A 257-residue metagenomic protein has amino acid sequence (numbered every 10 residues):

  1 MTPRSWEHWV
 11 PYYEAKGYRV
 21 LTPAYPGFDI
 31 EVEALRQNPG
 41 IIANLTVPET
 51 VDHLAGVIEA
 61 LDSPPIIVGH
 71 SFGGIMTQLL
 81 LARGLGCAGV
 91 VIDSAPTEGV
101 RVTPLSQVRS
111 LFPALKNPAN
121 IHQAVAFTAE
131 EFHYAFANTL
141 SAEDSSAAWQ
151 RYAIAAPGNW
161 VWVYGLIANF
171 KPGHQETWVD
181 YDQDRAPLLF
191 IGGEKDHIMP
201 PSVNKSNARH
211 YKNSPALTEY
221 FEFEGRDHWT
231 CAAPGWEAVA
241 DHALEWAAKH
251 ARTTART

Functional and structural regions predicted by a protein language model:
M1-R36: Short, surface-exposed "cap/lid" segments of acyl-processing enzymes
P48-P65: Conserved acidic catalytic loop of the alpha/beta-hydrolase fold
V68-G73, T77: Gly/Ala-rich beta-loop-alpha elbow adjacent to hydrolase catalytic centers
L85-H122, V163-F170: Flexible "cap/lid" loop of the alpha/beta hydrolase fold
S106-A155, N159-W160: Helix-rich cap/lid subdomain of alpha/beta-hydrolase
D184, F190-G192, D196: Short beta-strand/loop motif that positions the catalytic acidic residue of the alpha/beta-hydrolase fold
H197-S206: Conserved alpha/beta-hydrolase "acid-adjacent" motif
S214-T257: Catalytic active-site module of serine/aspartate enzymes centered on a nucleophile-bearing elbow/loop
